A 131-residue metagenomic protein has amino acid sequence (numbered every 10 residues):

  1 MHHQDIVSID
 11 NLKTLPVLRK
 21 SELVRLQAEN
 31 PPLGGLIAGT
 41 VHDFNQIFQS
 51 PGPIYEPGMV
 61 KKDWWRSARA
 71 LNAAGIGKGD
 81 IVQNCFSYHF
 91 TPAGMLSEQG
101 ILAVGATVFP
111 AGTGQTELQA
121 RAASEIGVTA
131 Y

Functional and structural regions predicted by a protein language model:
M1-A73, G77-D80: Nucleotide 5′-phosphate-binding alpha/beta core
E56-R69, I81-Y131: AMP-binding/adenylate-forming
